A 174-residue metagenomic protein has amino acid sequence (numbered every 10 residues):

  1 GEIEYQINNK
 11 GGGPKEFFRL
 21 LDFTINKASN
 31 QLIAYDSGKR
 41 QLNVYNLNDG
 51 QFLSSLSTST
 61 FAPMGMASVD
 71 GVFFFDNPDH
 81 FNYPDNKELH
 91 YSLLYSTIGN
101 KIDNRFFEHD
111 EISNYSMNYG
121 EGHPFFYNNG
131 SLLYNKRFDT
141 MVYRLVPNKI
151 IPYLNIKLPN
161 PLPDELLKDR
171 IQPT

Functional and structural regions predicted by a protein language model:
I3-N30: Blade-loop segments of beta-propeller domains
E4-K10, L53-T60, I102-H109, I151-P161: Beta-propeller fold detector
G13-R19, A62-M64, I112-N118, L162-P173: Short glycine-/Asp-/Thr-/Trp-enriched loop segments that recur within the blades of beta-propeller repeat domains
F18-L20, Y35-H90, I102-N114: Asp-box/WD-like beta-propeller blade repeats and closely related beta-sheet repeat scaffolds
D22-A28, G65-V69, M117-G130, Q172-T174: Structural signature of eukaryotic scaffold interfaces centered on beta-propeller domains
Q31-I33, V72, S131: Conserved core beta-strand positions within WD40 beta-propeller blades
N46-G50, S96-N100, L145-K149: Short loop/turn segments that connect beta-strands within beta-propeller blades
Y119-L145, K149-L154: A conserved active-site cap/scaffold subdomain adjacent to cofactor or substrate pockets
